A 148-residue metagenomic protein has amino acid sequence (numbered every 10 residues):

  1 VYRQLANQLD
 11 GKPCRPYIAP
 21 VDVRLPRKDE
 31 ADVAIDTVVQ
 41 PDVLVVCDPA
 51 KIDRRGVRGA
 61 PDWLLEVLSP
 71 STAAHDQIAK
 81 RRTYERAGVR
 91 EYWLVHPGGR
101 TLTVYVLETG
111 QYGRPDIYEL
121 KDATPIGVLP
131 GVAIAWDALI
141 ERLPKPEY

Functional and structural regions predicted by a protein language model:
V1-Y148: Gly/Pro/Ser/Thr-rich low-complexity, intrinsically disordered segments predominantly at protein N-termini
